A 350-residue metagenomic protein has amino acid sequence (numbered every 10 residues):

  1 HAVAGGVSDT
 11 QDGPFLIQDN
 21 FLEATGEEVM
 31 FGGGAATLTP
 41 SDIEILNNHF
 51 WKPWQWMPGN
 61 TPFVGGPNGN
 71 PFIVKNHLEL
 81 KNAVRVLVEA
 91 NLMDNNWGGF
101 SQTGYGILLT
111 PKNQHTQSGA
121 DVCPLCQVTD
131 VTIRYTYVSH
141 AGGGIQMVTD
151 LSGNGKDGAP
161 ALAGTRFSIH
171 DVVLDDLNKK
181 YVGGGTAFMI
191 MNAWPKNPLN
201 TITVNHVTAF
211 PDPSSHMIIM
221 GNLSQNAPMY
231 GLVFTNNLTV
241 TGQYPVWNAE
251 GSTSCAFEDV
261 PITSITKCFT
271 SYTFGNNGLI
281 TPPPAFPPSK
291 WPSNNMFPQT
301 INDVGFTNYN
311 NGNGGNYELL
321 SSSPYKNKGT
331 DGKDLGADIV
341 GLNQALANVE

Functional and structural regions predicted by a protein language model:
H1, G5, T10-E28, T39-G59 (+10 more regions): Right-handed parallel beta-helix
G5-V7, G33-A35, H77, N113-P124 (+4 more regions): Short, recurring structural edge motifs at helix starts
M30-F31, V88, E318-L319: A structural signal for short, well-ordered beta-strand segments and their strand-loop junctions that often border
F31-G34, N82, T149-D150: Short, well-ordered beta-to-alpha junction loops that form the rim of enzyme active sites and present histidine/acidic
T37-L38, G98, N154-G155, N327 (+1 more regions): A short local loop/turn or secondary-structure capping micro-motif enriched for an aromatic residue
N68, F72-I73, A227-T235, T239-E350: Acidic, glycine- and Ser/Thr-rich low-complexity intrinsically disordered tracts in extracellular/secreted proteins
Y181-M191, S215-N222, V246-E258: Leucine-rich repeat
